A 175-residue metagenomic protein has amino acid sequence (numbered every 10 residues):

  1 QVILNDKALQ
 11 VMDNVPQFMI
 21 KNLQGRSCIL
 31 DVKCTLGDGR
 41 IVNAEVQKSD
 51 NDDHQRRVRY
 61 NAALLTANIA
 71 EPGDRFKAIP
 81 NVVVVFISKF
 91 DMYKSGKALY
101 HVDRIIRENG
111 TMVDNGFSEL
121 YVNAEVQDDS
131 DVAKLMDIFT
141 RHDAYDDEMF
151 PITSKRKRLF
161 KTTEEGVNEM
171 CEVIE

Functional and structural regions predicted by a protein language model:
Q1-S118, D128-S130: Accessory alpha/beta interaction modules
T35, V42-Q47, A133-E175: Short, charged alpha-helical interaction segments and adjacent helix-coil junctions
I106-N115, N123-E125, L135, F139-D143: Low-complexity, glycine/alanine/valine/leucine- and proline-rich hydrophobic stretches
V122-A124, M170-C171: Short hinge/gating elements
Q127-D128, T163: Active-site/binding-pocket entry motifs
